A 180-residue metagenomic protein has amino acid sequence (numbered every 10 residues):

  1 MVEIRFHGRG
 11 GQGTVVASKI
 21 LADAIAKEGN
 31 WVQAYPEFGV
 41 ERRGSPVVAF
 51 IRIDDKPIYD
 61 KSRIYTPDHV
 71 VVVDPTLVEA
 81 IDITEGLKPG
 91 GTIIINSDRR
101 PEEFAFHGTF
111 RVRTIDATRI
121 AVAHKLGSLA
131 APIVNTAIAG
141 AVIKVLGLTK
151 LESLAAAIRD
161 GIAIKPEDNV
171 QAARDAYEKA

Functional and structural regions predicted by a protein language model:
M1-A180: Active-site cofactor/cluster-binding pocket
